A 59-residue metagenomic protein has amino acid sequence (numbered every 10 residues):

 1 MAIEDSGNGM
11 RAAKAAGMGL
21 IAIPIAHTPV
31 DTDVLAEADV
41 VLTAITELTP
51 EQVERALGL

Functional and structural regions predicted by a protein language model:
M1-L59: Asp-based, Mg2+/Mn2+-dependent phosphohydrolase catalytic module
